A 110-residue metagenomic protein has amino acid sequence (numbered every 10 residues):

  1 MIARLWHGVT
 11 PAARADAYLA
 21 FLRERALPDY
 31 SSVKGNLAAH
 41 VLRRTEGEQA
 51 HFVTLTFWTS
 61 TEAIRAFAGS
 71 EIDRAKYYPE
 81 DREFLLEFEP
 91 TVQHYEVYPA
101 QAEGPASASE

Functional and structural regions predicted by a protein language model:
I2, H40-A50, K76-E110: Glycine-rich beta-strand-turn "strand-cap" elements at beta-sheet edges
A3-V9, A38-S70: Short, well-ordered beta-strand segments in beta-rich or mixed alpha/beta enzyme and ligand-binding folds
V9-L22: Short, surface-exposed ligand-recognition loops at beta-strand->loop->(often short) alpha-helix junctions that present
P11-R14, S32, A50, D81: Enrichment for repetitive, rod-forming helical segments
R14-D16, E62-I64, A100-E103: Residue-level signal for secondary-structure boundary sites
F21-L37, F57-Q93: An amphipathic, aromatic/His-enriched active-site/gating alpha helix that lines ligand/cofactor pockets
